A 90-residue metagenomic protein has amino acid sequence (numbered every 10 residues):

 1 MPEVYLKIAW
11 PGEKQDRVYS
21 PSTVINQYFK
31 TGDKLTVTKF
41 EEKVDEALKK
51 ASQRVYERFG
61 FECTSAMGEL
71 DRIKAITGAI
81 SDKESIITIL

Functional and structural regions predicted by a protein language model:
M1-L90: Motif-centric detector for short Cys/His coordination patterns
